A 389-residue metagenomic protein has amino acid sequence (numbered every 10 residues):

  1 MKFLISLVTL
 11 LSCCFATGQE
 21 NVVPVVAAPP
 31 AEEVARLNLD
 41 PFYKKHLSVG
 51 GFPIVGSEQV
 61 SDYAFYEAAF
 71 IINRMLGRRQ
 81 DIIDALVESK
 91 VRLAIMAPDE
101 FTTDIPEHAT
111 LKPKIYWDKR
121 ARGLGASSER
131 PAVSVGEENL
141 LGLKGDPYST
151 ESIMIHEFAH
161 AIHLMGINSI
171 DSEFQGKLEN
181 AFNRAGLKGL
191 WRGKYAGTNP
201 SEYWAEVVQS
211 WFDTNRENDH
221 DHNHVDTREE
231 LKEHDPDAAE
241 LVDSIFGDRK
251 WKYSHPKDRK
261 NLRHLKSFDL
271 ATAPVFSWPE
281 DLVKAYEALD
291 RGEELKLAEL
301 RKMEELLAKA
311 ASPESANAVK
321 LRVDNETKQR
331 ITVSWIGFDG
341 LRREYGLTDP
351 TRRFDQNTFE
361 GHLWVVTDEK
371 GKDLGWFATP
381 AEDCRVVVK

Functional and structural regions predicted by a protein language model:
L11-C13: N-terminal signal peptide c-region/cleavage motif recognized by signal peptidases
A16-E20, A27: Boundary at the C-terminal end of the N-terminal hydrophobic targeting segment
V34, L39-F42, V49-F52, S57-L187 (+1 more regions): Acidic/His-rich structured neighborhood in mature extracellular/periplasmic domains
Q175-H234: An amphipathic alpha-helical core segment
V208-K296: Pan-zinc metallopeptidase signature
E299, E304, E369-K389: Structured interaction patches on ligand/partner-binding surfaces of diverse proteins
L321-T327: Asparagine-centered strand-capping/turn motif at beta-strand->loop junctions
T351, E360-K370: A short, solvent-exposed beta-strand micro-motif common in secreted/extracellular proteins
